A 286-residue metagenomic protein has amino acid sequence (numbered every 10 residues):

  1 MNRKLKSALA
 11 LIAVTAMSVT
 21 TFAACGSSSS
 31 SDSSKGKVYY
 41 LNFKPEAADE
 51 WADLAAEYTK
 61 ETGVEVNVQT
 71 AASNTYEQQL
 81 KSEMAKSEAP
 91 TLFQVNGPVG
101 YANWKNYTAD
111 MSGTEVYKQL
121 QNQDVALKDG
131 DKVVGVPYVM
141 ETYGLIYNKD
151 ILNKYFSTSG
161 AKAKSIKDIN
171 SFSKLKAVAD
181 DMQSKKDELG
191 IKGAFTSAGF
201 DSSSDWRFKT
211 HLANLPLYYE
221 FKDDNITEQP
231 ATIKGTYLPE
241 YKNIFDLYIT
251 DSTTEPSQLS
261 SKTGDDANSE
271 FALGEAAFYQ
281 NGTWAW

Functional and structural regions predicted by a protein language model:
N2-V14, A23-G100, G113-V116, T158 (+1 more regions): Conserved N-terminal structural module of periplasmic/extracytoplasmic solute-binding proteins
P45-A48, S73-T75, G97-A102, E141-G144 (+3 more regions): Solvent-exposed loop/turn segments at secondary-structure junctions within structured extracellular/periplasmic domains
K60, I151-A161, H211-D223, Y241-E255: Ligand-binding cleft/hinge of the Venus flytrap
T70-Q79, N170-K174, Q258-A272: Short helix-initiation/N-cap motifs at beta->coil->alpha
T91-Q94, A277-N281: Paired acidic/hydrophobic, glycine-rich loop segments that form the ligand-binding mouth/hinge of periplasmic-binding
N96-N153: Hinge/lid segment of periplasmic solute-binding proteins
K132-Y138, Y143, S173-Q229, A276: Extracytoplasmic/periplasmic solute-binding protein
A179-D180, D223-S261: Glycine-centered hinge/linker elements that transmit conformational signals in sensory and ligand-binding systems
